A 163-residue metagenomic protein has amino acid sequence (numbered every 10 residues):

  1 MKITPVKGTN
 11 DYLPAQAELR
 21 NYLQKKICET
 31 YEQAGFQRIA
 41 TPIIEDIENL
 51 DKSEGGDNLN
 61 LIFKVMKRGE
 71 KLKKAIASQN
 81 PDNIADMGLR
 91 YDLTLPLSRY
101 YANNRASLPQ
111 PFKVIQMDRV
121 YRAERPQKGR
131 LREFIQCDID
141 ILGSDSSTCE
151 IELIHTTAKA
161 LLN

Functional and structural regions predicted by a protein language model:
M1-N163: TRNA-recognition modules of translation machinery and tRNA-sensing kinases, especially anticodon-binding
